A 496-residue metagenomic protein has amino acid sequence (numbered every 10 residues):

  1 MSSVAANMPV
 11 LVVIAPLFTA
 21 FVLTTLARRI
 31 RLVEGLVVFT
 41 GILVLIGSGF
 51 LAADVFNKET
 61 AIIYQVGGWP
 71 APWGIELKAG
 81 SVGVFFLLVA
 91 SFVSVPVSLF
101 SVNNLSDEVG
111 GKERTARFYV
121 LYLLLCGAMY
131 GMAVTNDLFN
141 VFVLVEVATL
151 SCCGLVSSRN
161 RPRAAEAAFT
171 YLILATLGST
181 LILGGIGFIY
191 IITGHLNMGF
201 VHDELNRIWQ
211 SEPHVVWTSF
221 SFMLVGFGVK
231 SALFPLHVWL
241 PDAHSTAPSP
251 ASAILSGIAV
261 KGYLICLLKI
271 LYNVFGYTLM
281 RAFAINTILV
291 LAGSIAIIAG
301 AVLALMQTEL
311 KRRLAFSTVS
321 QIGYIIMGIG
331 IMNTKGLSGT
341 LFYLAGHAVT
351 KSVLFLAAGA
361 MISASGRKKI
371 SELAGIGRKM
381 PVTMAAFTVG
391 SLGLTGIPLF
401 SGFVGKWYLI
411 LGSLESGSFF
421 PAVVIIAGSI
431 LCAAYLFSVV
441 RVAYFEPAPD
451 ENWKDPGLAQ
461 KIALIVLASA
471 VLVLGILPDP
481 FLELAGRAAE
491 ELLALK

Functional and structural regions predicted by a protein language model:
M1-V10, V22-V120, F200-D203, G486-L495: Transmembrane helix-loop-helix hairpins at membrane boundaries of multipass inner-membrane proteins
N7-T19, G185, G396: The first (N-terminal) embedded transmembrane alpha-helix
P9-P16, V33-G47, G83-A90, F118-L125 (+6 more regions): Hydrophobic alpha-helical transmembrane segments of polytopic
L11-I30, V225-G228, A232: N-terminal signal-anchor/start-transfer transmembrane helix
F39-A52, A175-G187, S252, V260 (+2 more regions): Hydrophobic alpha-helical membrane-insertion segments
Y64-F86, L138-V141, V145, T149 (+3 more regions): Membrane-interface helix-loop-helix modules in multi-pass inner-membrane proteins
P96-V109, L124-F139, S151-W407, L411-V439: Hydrophobic transmembrane alpha-helices and their helix-loop junctions in integral membrane proteins
A247, M380-T383, L436-K496: Cytoplasmic/organellar membrane-interface segments at the starts of transmembrane helices in multi-pass inner-membrane
